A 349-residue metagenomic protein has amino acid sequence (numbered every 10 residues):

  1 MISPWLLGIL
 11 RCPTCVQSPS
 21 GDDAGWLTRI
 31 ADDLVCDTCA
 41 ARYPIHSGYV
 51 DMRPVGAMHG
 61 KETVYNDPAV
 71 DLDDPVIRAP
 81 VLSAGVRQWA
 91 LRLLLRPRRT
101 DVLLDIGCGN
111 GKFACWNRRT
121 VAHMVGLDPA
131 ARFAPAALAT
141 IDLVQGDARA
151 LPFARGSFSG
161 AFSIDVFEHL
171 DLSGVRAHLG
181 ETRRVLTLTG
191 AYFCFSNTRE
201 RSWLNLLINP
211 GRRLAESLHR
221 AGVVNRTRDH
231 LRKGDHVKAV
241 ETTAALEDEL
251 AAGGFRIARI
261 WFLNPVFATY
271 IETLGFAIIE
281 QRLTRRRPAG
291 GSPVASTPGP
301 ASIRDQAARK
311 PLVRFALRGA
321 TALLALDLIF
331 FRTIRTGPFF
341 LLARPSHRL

Functional and structural regions predicted by a protein language model:
I2-A150, F162-I164, L179, I334-F339: Conserved N-terminal segment of class I S-adenosyl-L-methionine
L151-F153, L170: Helix-loop segment at the mouth of the active site in Rossmann-fold oxidoreductases, especially SDR/KR enzymes
D165-H169: Short catalytic micro-motifs in class I SAM-dependent methyltransferases
L172-E181, V185, A191-L342: S-adenosyl-L-methionine-dependent methyltransferase catalytic module, highlighting the catalytic core
A343-H347: C-terminal beta-strand of the catalytic ATP-binding
